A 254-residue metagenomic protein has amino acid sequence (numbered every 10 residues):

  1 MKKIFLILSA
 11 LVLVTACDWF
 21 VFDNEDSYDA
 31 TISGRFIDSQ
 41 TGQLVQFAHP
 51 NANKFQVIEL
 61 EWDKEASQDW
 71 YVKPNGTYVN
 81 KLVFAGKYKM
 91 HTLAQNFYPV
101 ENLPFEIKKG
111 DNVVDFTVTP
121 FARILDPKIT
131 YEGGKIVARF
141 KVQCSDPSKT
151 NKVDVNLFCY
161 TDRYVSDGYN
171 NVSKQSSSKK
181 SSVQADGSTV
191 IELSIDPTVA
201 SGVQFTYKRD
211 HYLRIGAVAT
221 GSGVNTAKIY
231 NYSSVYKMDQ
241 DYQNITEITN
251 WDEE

Functional and structural regions predicted by a protein language model:
M1-T41: Bacterial Sec-dependent N-terminal signal peptides
F22-D23, I107-I129, N244-E254: Extracellular beta-sheet/turn segments enriched in Thr/Pro/Gly and aliphatic residues
S39-D63, K149-D154: Short, ordered, surface-exposed loop/turn motifs in non-cytosolic proteins
E59-N75: Short, acidic Ser/Thr/Gly-rich low-complexity loop/linker segments typical of extracellular and cell-surface proteins
G76-N80, F84-F97, I215: A short, solvent-exposed beta-strand micro-motif common in secreted/extracellular proteins
G76-Y78, N112-V114, G187-I195: Short strand-edge motifs at loop-to-beta-strand transitions and within beta-strands of extracellular beta-rich domains
Q95-F121, G221-G223, I229-D239: Structured interaction patches on ligand/partner-binding surfaces of diverse proteins
Y131-E254: Ser/Thr/Gly/Pro-rich, low-complexity flexible regions
